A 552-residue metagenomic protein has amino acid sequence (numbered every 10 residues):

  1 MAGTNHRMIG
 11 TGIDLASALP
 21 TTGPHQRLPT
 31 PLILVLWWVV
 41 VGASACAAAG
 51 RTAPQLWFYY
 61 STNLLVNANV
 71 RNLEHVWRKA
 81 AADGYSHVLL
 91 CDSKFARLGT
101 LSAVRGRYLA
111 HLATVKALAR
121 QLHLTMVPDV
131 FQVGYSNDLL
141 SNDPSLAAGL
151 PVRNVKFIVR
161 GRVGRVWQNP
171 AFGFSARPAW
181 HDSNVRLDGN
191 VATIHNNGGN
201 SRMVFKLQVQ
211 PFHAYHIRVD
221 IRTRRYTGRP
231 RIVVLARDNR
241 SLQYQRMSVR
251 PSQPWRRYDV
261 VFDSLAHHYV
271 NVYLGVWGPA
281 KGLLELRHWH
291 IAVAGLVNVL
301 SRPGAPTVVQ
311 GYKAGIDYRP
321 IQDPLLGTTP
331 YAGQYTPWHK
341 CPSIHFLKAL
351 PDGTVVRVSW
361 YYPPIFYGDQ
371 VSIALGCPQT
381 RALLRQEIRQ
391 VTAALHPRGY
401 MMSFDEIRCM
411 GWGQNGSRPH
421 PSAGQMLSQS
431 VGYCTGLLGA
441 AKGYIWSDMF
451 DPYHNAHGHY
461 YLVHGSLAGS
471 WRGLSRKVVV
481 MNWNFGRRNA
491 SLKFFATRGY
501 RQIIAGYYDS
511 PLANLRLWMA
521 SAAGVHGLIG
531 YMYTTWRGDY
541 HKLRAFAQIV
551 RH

Functional and structural regions predicted by a protein language model:
M1-R27: N-terminal secretory signal peptides that target proteins for export/translocation
P31-G42: Bacterial N-terminal signal peptides
A43-T52: Bacterial Sec-dependent signal peptides at the C-terminal "C-region" and cleavage site
P54-S175, T354-H464, W471-L474, V478-V480: Aromatic-lined carbohydrate-binding surfaces of glycoside hydrolases
R160-P337: Extracellular and organelle-lumenal recognition/adhesion modules and their flexible linkers in secreted
A349-D352: Surface-exposed, short loops/turns at beta-strand junctions within beta-sandwich domains
H454-R516: Glycoside hydrolase catalytic-domain groove-lining segments
G506-H552: Substrate-binding cleft of secreted/luminal carbohydrate-active enzymes
